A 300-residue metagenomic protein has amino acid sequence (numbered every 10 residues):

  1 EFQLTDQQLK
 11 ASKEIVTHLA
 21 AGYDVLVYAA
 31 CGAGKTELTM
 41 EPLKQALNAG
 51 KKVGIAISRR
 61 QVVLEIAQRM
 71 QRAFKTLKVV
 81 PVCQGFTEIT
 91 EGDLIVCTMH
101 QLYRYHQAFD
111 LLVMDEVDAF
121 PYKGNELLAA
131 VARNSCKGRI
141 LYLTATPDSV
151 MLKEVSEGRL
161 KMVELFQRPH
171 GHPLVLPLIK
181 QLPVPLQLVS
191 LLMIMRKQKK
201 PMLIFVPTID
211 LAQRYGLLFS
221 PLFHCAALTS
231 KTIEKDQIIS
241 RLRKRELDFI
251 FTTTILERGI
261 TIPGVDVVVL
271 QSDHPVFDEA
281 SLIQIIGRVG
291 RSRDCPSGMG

Functional and structural regions predicted by a protein language model:
F2-Y23: N-terminal pre-P-loop "Q-motif" helix
A20-P42: Walker A/P-loop
A29-T36, A46, K51-I66, I194-F219: Conserved strand-helix element at the start of the C-terminal RecA-like helicase core
N48-K52, I57-M99, C225: Conserved nucleic-acid-binding Ia/Ib motif block in the N-terminal RecA-like helicase ATPase lobe
V80-I89, A226-T253: Conserved helicase ATPase core of P-loop NTP-dependent helicases/translocases
Q107-L111, E116-Q181, P185-L186, S190: Post-DEXD/H (motif II) to motif III coupling segment of the RecA-like Helicase ATP-binding lobe
E116-A119, R243-D248, T254-P296: Conserved RecA-like helicase motor core of SF1/SF2 enzymes
K137-V150, I286-G300: Conserved segment of the helicase C-terminal RecA-like domain
